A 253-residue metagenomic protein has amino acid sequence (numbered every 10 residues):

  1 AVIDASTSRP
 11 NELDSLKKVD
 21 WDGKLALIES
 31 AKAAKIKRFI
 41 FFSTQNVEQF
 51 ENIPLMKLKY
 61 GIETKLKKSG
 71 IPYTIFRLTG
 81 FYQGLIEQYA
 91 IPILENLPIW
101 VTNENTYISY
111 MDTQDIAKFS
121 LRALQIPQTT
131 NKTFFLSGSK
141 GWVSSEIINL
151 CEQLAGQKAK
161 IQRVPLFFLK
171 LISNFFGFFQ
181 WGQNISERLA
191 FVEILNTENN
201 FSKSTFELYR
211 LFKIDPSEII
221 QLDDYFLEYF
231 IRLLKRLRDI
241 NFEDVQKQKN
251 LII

Functional and structural regions predicted by a protein language model:
A1-A26, S30-A33, E48: NAD(P)H-binding glycine-rich loop region in Rossmannoid oxidoreductase-like domains and their noncatalytic homologs
A1-V2, K37, P72: Residue-level detector of anion-binding/catalytic polar loops
A5-S6, F39-Q45, F76-L78: SDR active-site strand-loop-helix element
K17-W21, I40, S109: Short alpha-helix in the Rossmann-fold core of NAD(P)-dependent oxidoreductases
W21-L25, K37, K57, G61: Conserved internal alpha-helix in NAD(P)-dependent oxidoreductase domains
I28, T113-L121, I219-L227: Short, amphipathic alpha-helical "lid/cap" segments that border enzyme active or binding sites
A34, E48-K158, L171-N174, W181: Oxidoreductase cofactor-interface core, primarily capturing Rossmann-like NAD(P)-dependent enzymes
F167-I253: A hydrophobic C-terminal alpha-helical subdomain
